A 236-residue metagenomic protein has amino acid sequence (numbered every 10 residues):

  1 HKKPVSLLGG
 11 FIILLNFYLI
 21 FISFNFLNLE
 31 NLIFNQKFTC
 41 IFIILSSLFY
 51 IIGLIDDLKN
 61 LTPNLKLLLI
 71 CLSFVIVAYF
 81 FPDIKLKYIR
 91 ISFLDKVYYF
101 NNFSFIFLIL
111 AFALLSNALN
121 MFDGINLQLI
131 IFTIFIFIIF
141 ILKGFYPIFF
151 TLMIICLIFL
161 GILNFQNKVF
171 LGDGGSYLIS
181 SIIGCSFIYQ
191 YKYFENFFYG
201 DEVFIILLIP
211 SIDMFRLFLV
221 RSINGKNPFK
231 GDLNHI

Functional and structural regions predicted by a protein language model:
H1-F215: "…together with the soluble PPM/PP2C metallo-phosphatase catalytic core" -> "…together with the soluble PPM/PP2C
H1-S6, R216-I236: Cytosolic, membrane-interface loops and tails of multi-pass inner-membrane proteins
